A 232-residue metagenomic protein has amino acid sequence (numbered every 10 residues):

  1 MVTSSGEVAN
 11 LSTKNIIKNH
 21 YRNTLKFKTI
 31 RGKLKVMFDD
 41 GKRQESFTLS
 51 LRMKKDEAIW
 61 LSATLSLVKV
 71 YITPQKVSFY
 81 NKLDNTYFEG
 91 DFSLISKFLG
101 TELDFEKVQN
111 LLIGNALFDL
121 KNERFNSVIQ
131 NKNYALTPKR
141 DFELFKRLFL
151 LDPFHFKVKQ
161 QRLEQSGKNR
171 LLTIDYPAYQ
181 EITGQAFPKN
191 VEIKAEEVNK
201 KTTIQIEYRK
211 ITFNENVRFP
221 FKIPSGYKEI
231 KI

Functional and structural regions predicted by a protein language model:
M1-R43, K231-I232: N-terminal leader/targeting segments and the immediate start of mature chains
G6-S12, T24-K26, I30, R52-D56 (+3 more regions): The feature marks either
R22-I30, K42-E45, R52, V70 (+2 more regions): Edge/loop elements at the starts and ends of beta-strands within beta-rich repeat scaffolds
T29-L34, S46-L49, A63-L65, I72-P74 (+3 more regions): Extended beta-sheet lipid-handling architectures
A58-E106: An acidic-aromatic
S96-K139: Hydrophobic, well-structured mid-protein blocks that either form specific transmembrane helices
F125-I232: Gly/Pro-enriched, hydrophobic low-complexity segments that function as extracytoplasmic propeptides/linkers
